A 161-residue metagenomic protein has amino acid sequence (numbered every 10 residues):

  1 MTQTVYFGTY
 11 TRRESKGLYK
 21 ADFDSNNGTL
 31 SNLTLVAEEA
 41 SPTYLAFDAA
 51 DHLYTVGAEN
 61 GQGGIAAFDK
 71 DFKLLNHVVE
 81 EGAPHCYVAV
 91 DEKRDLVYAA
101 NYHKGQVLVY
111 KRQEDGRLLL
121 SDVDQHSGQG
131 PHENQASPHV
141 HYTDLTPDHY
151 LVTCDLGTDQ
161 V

Functional and structural regions predicted by a protein language model:
M1, F47-A50, V90-R94, L145-D148: Residue-level detector of Asp-centered blade-edge/turn motifs that repeat once per structural unit in beta-propeller
M1-R13, G17-D22: An edge-strand/N-cap motif at the start of beta-rich repeat modules
F7-R12, T55-E59, A99-Y102, T153-L156: Conserved beta-strand positions in repeat-built beta-propeller and related beta-rich domains
E14, A40-T43, P84-C86, H139 (+1 more regions): Beta-rich catalytic cores
S15-L18, G61-I65, G105-L108, D159-V161: Structural signal for beta-propeller blades
A21-G28, F68-D71, Y110-L119: Short loop/turn segments immediately following beta-strands, especially the blade-tip and inter-blade linker loops
L74-Y142: Asp-box/WD-like beta-propeller blade repeats and closely related beta-sheet repeat scaffolds
D148-V161: Loop-centered beta-sheet repeat module
